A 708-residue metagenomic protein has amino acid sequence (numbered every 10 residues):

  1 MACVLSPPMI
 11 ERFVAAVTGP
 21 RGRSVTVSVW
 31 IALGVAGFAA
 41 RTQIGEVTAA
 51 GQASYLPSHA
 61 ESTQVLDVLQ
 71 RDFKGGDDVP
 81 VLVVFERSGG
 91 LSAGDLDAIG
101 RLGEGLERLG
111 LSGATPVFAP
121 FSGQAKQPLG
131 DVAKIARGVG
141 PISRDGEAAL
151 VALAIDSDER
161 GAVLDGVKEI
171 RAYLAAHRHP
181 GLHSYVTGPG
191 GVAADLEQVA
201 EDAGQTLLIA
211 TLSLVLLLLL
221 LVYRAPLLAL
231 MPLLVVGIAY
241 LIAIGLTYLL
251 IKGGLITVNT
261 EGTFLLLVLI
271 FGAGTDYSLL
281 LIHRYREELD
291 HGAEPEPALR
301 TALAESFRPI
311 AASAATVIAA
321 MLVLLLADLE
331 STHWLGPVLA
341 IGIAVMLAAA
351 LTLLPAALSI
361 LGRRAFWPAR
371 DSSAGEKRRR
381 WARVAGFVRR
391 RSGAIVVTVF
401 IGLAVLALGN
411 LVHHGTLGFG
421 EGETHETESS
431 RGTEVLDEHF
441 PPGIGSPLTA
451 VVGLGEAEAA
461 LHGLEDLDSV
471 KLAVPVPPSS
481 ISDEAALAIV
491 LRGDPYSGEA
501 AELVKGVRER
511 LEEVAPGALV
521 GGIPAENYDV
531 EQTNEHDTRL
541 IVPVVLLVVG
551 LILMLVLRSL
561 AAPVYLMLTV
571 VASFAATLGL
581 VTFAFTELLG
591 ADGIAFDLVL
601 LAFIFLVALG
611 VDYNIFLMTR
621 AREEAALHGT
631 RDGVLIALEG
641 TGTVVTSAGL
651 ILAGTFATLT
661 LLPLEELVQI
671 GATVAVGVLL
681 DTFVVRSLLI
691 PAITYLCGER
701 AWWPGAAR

Functional and structural regions predicted by a protein language model:
M1-A49, S54, S157-G415, A515 (+1 more regions): Membrane-embedded transmembrane helical bundles of large multi-pass transporters/channels
I44-T48, P80, F85: Short, conserved active-site loops that position catalytic residues or coordinate cofactors/metal ions across diverse
S58-P80, R87-A193, V412-G593: Structured non-transmembrane domains adjacent to transmembrane bundles in polytopic membrane proteins
